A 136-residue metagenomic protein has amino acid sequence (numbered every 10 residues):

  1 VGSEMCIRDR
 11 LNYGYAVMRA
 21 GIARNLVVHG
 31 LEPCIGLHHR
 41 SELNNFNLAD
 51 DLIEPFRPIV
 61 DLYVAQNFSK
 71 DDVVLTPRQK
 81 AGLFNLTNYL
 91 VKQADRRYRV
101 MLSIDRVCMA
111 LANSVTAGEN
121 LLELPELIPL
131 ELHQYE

Functional and structural regions predicted by a protein language model:
V1-C6: Short, small-residue-biased leader/transition segments that mark boundaries at the very start of proteins
R10-I35: Long amphipathic alpha-helical segments
L31-L37, L121-L124: Flexible, glycine/charged-enriched surface loops at secondary-structure junctions
H39-L48: Small-residue-rich helix-loop
D50-D72: A structural-propensity feature for long, helix-poor, extended segments
P77-E136: Acidic, carboxylate-rich catalytic segments that either coordinate divalent cations
